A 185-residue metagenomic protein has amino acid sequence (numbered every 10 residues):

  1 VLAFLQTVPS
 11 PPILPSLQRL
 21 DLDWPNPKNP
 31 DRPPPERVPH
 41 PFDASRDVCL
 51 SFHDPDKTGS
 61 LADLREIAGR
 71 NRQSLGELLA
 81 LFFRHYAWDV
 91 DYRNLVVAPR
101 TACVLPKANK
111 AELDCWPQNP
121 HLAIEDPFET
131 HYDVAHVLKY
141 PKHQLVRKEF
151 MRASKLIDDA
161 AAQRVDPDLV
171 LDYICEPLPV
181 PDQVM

Functional and structural regions predicted by a protein language model:
Q6-M185: Pol beta-like nucleotidyltransferase catalytic core
